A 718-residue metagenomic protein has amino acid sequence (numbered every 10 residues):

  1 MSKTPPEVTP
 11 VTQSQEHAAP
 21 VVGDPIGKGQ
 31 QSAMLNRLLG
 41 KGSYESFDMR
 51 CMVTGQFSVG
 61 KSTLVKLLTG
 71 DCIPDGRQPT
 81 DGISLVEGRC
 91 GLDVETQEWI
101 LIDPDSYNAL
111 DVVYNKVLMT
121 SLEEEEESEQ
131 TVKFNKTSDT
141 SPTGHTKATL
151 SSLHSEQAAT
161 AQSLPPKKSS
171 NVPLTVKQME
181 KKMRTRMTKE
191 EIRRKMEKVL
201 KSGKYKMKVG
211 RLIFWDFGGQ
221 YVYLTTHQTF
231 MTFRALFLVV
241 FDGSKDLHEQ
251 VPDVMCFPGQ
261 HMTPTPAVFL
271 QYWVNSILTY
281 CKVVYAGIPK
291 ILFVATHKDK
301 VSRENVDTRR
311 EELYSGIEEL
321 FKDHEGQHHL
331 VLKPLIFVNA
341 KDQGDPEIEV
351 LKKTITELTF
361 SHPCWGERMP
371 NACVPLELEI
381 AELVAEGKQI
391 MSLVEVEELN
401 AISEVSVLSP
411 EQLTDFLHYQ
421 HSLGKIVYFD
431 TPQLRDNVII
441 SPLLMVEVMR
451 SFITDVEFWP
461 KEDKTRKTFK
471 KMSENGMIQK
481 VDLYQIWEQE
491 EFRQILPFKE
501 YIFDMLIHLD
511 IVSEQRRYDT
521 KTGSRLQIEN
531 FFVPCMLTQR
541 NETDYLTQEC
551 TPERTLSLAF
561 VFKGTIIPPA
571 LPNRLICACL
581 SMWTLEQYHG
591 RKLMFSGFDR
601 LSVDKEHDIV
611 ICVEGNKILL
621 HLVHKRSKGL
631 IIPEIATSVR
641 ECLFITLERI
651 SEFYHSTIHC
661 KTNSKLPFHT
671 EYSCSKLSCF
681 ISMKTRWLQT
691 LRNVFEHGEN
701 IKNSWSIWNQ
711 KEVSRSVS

Functional and structural regions predicted by a protein language model:
P5-P6, V11-Q13, D307: Long, low-complexity intrinsically disordered regions in eukaryotic nuclear regulators
P5-V8, A18-A19, D345: Low-complexity, intrinsically disordered short peptide segments enriched in small/polar/basic residues
T12-E45: N-terminal pre-Walker A segment at the start of P-loop NTPase domains
V22, S32-A33, K198-V199, K388-Q389: Short hydrophobic/aromatic-rich motifs at helix boundaries and adjacent loops
L39-D48, M52, S62-I83, R89-E98 (+5 more regions): Extended, non-catalytic interaction/assembly segments in eukaryotic proteins
V59: ATP-binding Walker
